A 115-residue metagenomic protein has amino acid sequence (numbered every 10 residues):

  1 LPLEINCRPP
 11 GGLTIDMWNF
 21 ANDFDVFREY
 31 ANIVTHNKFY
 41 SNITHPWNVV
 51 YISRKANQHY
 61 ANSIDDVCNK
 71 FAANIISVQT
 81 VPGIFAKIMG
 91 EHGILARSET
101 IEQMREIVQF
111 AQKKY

Functional and structural regions predicted by a protein language model:
L3: Active-site flanking residues adjacent to catalytic metal/cofactor-binding acidic residues
N6-A21, V78-T80: Glycine-rich phosphate/pyrophosphate-binding beta-alpha loops
N6-L13, D25, Y30, V34-K38: Alpha-helix capping/termination and helix-coil
D16, D23-D25, D65-D66: Acidic-enriched, low-complexity/disordered segments with a strong bias for Aspartate over Glutamate
A21-F24, K114: A signal for specific C-terminal beta-sheet/loop modules enriched in small/flexible residues with GP/PG/PP motifs
E29-Y115: Peripheral (often C-terminal) accessory segments that flank ATP-dependent C-N-forming ligase machineries
